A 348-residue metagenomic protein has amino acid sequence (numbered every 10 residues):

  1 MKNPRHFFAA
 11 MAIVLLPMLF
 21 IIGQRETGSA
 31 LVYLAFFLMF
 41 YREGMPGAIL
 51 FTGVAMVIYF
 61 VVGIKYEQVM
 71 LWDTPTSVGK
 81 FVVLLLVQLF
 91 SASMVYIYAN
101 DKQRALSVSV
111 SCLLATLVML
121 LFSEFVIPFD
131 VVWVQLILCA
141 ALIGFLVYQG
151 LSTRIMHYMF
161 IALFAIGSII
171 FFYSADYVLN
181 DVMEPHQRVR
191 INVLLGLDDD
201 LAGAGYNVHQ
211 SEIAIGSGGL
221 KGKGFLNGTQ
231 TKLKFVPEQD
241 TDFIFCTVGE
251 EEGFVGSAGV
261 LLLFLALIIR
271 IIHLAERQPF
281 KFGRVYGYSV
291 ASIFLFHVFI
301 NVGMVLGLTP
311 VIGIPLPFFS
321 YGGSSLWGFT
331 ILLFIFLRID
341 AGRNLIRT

Functional and structural regions predicted by a protein language model:
M1-A202, C246-L306, I331, I335: Hydrophobic alpha-helical transmembrane segments of multi-pass inner membrane proteins, especially in bacterial systems
G23, G219, E250, P310 (+1 more regions): Short conserved micro-motifs on helix faces and helix-strand junctions that flank and scaffold key functional residues
E26-L31, G222-G228, Q239-T241, I312 (+2 more regions): Transmembrane helix boundary and interhelical junction motifs in multipass membrane proteins
L89-M94, G307-N344, T348: Transmembrane alpha-helices of multi-pass inner-membrane enzymes
P185, G205, E238, D242: Electropositive phosphate-/nucleotide-binding environments in soluble metabolic enzymes
V193-L197, Q210-S217: Membrane-proximal stem/loop segments at transmembrane-domain junctions that anchor or position
A202-I213, I335-F336: Hydrophobic alpha-helical transmembrane segments
E212-I215, G219-E252: Long extracytoplasmic/lumenal interhelical loops at the membrane interface of multi-pass membrane proteins
